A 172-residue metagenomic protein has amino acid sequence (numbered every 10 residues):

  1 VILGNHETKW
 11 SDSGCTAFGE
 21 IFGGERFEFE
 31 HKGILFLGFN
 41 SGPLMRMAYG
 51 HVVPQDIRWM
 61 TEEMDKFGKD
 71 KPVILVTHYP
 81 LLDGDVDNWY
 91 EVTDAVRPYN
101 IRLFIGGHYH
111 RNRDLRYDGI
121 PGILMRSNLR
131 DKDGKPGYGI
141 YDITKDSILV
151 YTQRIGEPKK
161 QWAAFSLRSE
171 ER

Functional and structural regions predicted by a protein language model:
V1-P72, N88-L103, R113-V150: Extended active-site neighborhood of metal-dependent phosphoesterases/phosphodiesterases
G4-N5, H78, G107-H108: Active-site glycine-centered loops adjacent to acidic/histidine catalytic or metal-binding residues that shape
L44, P80-D83, R111-N112: Short, catalytically relevant binding-site loops at active-site mouths
H78-P80, D146: Short N-terminal signal/transit or membrane-insertion segments and the immediately adjacent low-complexity/disordered
D142-R172: A short C-terminal boundary segment appended to hydrolase-like catalytic domains
